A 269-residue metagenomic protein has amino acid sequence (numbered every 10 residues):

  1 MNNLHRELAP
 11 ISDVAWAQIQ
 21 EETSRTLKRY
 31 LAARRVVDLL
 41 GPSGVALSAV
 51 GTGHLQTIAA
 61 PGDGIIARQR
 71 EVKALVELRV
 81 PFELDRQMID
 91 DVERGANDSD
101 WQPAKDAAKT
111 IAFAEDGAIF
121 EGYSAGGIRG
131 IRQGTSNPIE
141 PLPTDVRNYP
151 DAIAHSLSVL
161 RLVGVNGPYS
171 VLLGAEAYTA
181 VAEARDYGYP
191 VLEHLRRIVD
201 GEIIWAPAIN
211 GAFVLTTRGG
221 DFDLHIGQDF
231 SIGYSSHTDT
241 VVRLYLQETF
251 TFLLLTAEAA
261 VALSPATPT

Functional and structural regions predicted by a protein language model:
M1-R68, G227-Q228, G233-R243: N-terminal "assembly arms/tails" that initiate or stabilize quaternary assembly in self-assembling proteins
R34, D38, E115-G122, R161-G164 (+1 more regions): Long, hydrophobic, amphipathic alpha-helical segments used as structural scaffolds
L40, A184-T269: Sequence/fold signature of self-assembling virion shell proteins
G53-D98: Long, hydrophobic/aromatic-enriched structural stretches that serve as scaffold segments
E71-K73, S158-R161, G233-Y234: A generic local secondary-structure boundary/capping motif
D90-H155: Alpha-helical scaffold segments that mediate packing/assembly in large oligomeric complexes
A125-I128, E176-A180, N210-G211: Short, catalytically relevant binding-site loops at active-site mouths
R132-H194: Extended, solvent-exposed, turn-rich assembly/linker loops in the middle of proteins
